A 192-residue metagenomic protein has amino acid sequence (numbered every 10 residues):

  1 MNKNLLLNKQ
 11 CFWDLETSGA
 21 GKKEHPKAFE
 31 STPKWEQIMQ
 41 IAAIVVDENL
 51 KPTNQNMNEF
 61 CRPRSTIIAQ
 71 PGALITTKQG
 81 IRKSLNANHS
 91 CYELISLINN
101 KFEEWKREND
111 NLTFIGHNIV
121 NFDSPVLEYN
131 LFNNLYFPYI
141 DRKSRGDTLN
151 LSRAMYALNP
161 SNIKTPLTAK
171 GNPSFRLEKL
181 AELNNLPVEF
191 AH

Functional and structural regions predicted by a protein language model:
K3-L131, K164, T168-L183: Conserved non-catalytic scaffold segment of RNase H-like nuclease domains
I81, P138, V188-F190: Residue-level detector of short coil/turn "hinge" positions at structural boundaries
D123, Y139, M155-Y156: Short alpha-helical interface elements
Y129-R142: A short alpha->loop->secondary-structure connector
D141-L151, E189-H192: Short, surface-exposed recognition loops or helix-turn segments adjacent to catalytic cores
G146-A169: Short alpha-helix plus adjacent loop in nuclease-associated cores
L180-L183, P187-H192: Cysteine endopeptidase catalytic domains of the caspase/legumain-like
